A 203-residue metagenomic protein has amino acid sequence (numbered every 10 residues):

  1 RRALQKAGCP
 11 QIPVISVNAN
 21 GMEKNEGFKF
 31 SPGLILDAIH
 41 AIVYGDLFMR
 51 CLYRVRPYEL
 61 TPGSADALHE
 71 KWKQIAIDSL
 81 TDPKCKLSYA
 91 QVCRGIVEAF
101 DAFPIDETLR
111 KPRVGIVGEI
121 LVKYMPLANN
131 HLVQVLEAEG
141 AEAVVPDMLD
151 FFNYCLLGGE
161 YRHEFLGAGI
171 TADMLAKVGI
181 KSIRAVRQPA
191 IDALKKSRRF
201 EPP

Functional and structural regions predicted by a protein language model:
R1-P203: An N-terminal assembly and electron-transfer interface module characteristic of large anaerobic redox and radical
